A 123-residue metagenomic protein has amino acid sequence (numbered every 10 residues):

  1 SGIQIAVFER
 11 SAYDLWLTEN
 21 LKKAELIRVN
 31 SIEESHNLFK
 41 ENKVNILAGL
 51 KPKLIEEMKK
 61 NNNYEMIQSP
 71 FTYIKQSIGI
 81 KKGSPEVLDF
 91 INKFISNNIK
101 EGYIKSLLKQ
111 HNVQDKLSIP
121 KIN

Functional and structural regions predicted by a protein language model:
S1-S11: Short loop->beta-strand "edge-of-pocket" segments that line small-molecule binding or catalytic clefts across diverse
E9-S11, N30-I32, A48-I55, E101: Beta->alpha turn/N-cap motifs
R10-E19: Aromatic-rich, solvent-exposed beta-strand/loop patch
A12, I27-L38, I74: Short helix-initiation/N-cap motifs at beta->coil->alpha
L17, F39, V44, I78 (+2 more regions): Residue-level signal for nonpolar/aromatic packing positions in well-ordered secondary structure
E19-N20, I32-A48, P52, K60-N61: Short helices/loops that flank or line small-molecule/ion binding pockets
K51, I55-S96, Q114-N123: Periplasmic-binding protein-like
I95-H111: Periplasmic-binding protein-like
